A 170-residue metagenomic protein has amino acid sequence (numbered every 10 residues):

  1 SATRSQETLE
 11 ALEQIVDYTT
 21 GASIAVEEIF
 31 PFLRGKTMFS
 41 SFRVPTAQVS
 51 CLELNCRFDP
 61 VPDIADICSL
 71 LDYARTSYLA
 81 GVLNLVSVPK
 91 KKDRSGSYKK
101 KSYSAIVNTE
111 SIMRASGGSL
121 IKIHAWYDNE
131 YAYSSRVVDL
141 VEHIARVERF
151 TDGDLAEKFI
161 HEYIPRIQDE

Functional and structural regions predicted by a protein language model:
S1-I121: C-terminal substrate-binding/catalytic lobe of Rossmann-fold NAD(P)-dependent oxidoreductases
K101-E170: NAD(P)-dependent Rossmann-like dehydrogenase/reductase catalytic/cofactor-binding core
